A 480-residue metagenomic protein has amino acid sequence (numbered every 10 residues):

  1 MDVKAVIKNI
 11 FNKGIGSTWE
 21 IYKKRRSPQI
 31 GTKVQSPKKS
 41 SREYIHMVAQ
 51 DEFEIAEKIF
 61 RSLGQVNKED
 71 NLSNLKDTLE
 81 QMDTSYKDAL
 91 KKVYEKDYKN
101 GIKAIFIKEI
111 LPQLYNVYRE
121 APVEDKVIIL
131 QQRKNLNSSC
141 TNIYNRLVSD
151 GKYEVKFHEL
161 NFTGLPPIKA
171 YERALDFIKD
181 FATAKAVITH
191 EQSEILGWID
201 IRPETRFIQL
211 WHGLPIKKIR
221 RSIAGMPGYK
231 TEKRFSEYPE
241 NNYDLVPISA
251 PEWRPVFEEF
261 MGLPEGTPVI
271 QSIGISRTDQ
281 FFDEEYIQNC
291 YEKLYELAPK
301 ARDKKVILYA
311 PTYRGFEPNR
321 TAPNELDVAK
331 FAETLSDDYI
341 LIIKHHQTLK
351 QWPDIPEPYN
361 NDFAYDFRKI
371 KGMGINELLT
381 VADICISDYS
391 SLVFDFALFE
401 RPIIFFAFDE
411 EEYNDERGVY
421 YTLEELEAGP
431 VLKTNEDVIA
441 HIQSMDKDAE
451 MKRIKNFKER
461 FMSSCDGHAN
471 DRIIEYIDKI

Functional and structural regions predicted by a protein language model:
M1-S27: Short hydrophobic helices that act as membrane-entry/anchoring signals
Y44-A182, I195: N-terminal pre-catalytic "stem/leader" segment of glycosyltransferase-like enzymes
D125-E285: Active-site and donor-binding regions of nucleotide-sugar-utilizing enzymes
N135-I143, L147, I270, I275-P358 (+3 more regions): Conserved catalytic-core segment of nucleotide-activated headgroup transferases in glycan assembly
G151-K156, L335-L341, F363-Y365: A generic structural motif
Y171-A186, Q347-F394: Donor nucleotide-activated moiety binding/catalytic core segment of transferases that use nucleotide-activated donors
V187-I201, T205-K218, G372-E416: A donor-sugar binding/catalytic signature common to diverse glycosyltransferases and related nucleotide-sugar
S391-F461: Catalytic binding pocket for nucleotide-activated donors in carbohydrate/polymer assembly enzymes
